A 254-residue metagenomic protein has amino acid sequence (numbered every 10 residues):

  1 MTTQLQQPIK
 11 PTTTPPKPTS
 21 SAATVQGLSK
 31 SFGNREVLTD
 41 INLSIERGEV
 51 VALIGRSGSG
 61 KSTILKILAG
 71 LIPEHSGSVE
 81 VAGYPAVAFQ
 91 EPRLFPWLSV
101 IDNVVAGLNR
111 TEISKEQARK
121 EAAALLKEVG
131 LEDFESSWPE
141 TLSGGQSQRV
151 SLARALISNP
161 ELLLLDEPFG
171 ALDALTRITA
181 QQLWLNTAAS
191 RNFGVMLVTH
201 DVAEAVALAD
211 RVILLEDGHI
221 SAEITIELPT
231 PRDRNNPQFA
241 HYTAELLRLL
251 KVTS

Functional and structural regions predicted by a protein language model:
I54-R56: The feature captures the beta-strand-to-loop junction immediately N-terminal to the Walker
A69: Helix-to-loop junction immediately C-terminal to a conserved catalytic motif
L98-V105: Short coil-to-helix segment of the ABC ATPase nucleotide-binding domain corresponding to the Q-loop/switch region
W138-L142, Q146: Conserved ABC ATPase signature
L152: Hydrophobic anchor residue at the start of the ABC signature
I157-E161: A short, proline-enriched helix->beta-strand linker immediately N-terminal to the Walker B motif in ABC-type P-loop
